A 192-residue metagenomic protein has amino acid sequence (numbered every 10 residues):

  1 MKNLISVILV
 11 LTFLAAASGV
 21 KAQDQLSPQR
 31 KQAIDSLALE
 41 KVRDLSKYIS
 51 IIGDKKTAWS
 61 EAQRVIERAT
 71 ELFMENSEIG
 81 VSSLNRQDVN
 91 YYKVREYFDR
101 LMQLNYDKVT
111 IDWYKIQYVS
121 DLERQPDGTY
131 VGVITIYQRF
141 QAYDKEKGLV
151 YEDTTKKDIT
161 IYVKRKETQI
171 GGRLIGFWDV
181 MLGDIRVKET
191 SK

Functional and structural regions predicted by a protein language model:
M1-P28: Bacterial Sec-dependent N-terminal signal peptides
A15-D24, Q103-Y114: Short, charged, low-hydrophobicity "junction" segments
A22-E67: Short, low-complexity N-terminal intrinsically disordered segments enriched in polar/charged residues
Q23, M74-E75, I136: Short loop/turn segments at strand-loop or loop-helix junctions that form parts of catalytic or ligand-binding pockets
I51-E67, S83, I111-I116, R173-M181: Short glycine-rich, low-complexity/disordered patches
A62-I111: Short solvent-exposed beta->alpha transition segments
Q117-K192: Exposed beta-sheet edge and beta->alpha loop/turn motif
